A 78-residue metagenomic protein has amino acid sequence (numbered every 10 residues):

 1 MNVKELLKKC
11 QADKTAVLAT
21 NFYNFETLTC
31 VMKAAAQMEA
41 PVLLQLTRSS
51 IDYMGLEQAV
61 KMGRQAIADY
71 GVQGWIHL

Functional and structural regions predicted by a protein language model:
M1-A19: N-terminal amphipathic alpha-helix/helix-capping segment at the start of soluble metabolic enzymes
M1-N2, F22-E26, M54, Q58: Conserved active-site and cofactor/substrate-binding residues in soluble primary-metabolism enzymes
A16-N21, V42-Q45, G74-L78: Hydrophobic faces of well-ordered beta-strands that scaffold small-molecule active sites in alpha/beta enzyme cores
A34-A40: A short, Lys/Arg-enriched amphipathic alpha-helix followed by its capping loop at the start of a domain
A40-E57: Glycine-rich, proline-tolerant flexible connector loops at the mouths of alpha/beta enzymes
Y53-I76: Alpha-helix-loop-beta-strand connector modules within alpha/beta enzyme cores
